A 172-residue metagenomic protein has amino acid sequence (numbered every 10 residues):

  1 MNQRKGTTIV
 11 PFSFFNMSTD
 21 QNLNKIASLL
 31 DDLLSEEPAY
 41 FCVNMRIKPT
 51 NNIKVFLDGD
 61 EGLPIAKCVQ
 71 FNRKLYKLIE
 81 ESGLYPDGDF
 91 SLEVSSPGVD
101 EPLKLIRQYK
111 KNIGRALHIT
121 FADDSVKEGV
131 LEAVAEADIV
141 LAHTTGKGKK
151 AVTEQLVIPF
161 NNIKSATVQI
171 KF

Functional and structural regions predicted by a protein language model:
M1-A27: N-terminal presequence-like segments and adjacent domain-start helices
D20-N24, G62-V69: Ordered, soluble secondary-structure elements with a strong preference for glycine-centered loop motifs and nearby
D31-F41, G83-D87: Short secondary-structure junctions
A39-M45, E128: A short linear hydrophobic-aromatic micro-motif
V43-G62, Y85-D100: Short, charge-patterned binding micro-sites
A66-V69, R73-I106: Helix-adjacent hinge/juxtasegments
E80, L117, F121-E128, E132-F172: Conserved RNA-binding domains used in RNP assembly and mRNA/RNA metabolism
E101-A122: Short boundary/loop segments of OB/S1/cold-shock single-stranded nucleic-acid-binding domains
